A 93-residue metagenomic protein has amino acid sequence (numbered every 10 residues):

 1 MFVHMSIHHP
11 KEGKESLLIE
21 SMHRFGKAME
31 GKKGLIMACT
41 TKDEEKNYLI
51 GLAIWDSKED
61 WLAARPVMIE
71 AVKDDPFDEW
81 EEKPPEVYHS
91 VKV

Functional and structural regions predicted by a protein language model:
F2, I7-H8, I36-I50, K73-V93: Glycine-rich beta-strand-turn "strand-cap" elements at beta-sheet edges
V3-S6, P10, G26, G51-A53 (+1 more regions): Small-side-chain structural scaffolding
H9-E20: Short, surface-exposed ligand-recognition loops at beta-strand->loop->(often short) alpha-helix junctions that present
E12, E44, K58-E59: Feature marks short, surface-exposed loop/turn motifs that line or immediately flank catalytic pockets and channel
K14-E15, F25-A28, C39-T41: Intrinsically disordered, low-complexity segments enriched in polar/charged residues with Gly/Pro, especially when
M22-F25, E45: Generic hydrophobic alpha-helical membrane-segment signal
R24-I36, I54-Y88: An amphipathic, aromatic/His-enriched active-site/gating alpha helix that lines ligand/cofactor pockets
